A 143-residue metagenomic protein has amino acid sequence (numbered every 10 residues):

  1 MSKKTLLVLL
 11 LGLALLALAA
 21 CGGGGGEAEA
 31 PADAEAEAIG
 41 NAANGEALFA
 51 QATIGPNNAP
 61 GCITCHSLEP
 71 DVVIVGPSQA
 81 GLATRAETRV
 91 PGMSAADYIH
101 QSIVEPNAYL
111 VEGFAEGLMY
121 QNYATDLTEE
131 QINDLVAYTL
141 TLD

Functional and structural regions predicted by a protein language model:
M1-L9: Bacterial N-terminal signal peptides that target proteins for export
L11-L15: Hydrophobic helical h-region of N-terminal Sec-dependent signal peptides in bacterial secretory/periplasmic proteins
A17-A20: C-terminal motif of bacterial Sec signal peptides marking the signal peptidase cleavage site
G25-P56: Electrostatic cytochrome c docking/interface patches
F49, H66, V104, L140-D143: Protein kinase-like catalytic domain
N57-N58, I63-V104, Y120-T125: Gly/Gly-Pro-rich "capping" loops immediately C-terminal to redox-active cysteine motifs in periplasmic/lumenal
D97, L118-D143: C-terminal capping alpha-helices of c-type cytochrome domains
N107-F114: Proline-centered turn/helix-capping motifs that create local helix->coil transitions or kinks
